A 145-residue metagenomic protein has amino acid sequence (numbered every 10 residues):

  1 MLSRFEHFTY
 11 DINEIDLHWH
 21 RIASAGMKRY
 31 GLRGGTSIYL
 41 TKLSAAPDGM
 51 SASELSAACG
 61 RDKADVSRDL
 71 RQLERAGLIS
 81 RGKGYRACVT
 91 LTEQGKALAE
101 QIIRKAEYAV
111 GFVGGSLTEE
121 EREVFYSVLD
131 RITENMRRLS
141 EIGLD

Functional and structural regions predicted by a protein language model:
M1, E120-D145: C-terminal regulatory/oligomerization modules of transcriptional regulators
M1-Y30, A76-L78, C88: N-terminal leader segment of winged-helix/HTH proteins
T36-L40: Short alpha-helical "packing" element that flanks the helix-turn-helix/winged-helix DNA-binding module
A46-S51: Short capping segments at the starts of secondary-structure elements
E54-S56: A short acidic, leucine-rich amphipathic alpha-helix
R71-D130: Charged, amphipathic alpha-helical coiled-coil/dimerization segments
